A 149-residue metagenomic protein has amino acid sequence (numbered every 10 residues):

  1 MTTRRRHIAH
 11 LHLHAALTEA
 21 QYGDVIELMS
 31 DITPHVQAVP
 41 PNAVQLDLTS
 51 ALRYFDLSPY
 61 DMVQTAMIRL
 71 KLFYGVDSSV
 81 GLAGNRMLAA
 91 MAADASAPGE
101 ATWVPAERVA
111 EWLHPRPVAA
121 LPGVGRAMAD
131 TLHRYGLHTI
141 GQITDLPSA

Functional and structural regions predicted by a protein language model:
M1-A149: Gly/Gly-Pro- and Ser/Thr-rich, intrinsically disordered tail segments characteristic of DNA damage-repair and tolerance
